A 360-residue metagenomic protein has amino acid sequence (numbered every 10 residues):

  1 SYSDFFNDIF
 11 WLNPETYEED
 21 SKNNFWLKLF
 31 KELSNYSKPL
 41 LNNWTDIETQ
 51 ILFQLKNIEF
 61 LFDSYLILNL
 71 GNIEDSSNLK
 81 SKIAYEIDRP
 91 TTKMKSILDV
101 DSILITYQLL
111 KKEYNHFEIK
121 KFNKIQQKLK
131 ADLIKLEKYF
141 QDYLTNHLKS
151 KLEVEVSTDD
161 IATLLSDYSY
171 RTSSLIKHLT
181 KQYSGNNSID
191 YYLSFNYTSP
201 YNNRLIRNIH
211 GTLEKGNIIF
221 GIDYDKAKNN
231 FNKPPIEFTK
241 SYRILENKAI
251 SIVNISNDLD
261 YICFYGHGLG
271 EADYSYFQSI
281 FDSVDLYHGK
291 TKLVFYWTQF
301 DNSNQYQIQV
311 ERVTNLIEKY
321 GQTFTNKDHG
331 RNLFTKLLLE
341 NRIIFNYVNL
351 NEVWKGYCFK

Functional and structural regions predicted by a protein language model:
S1-N247: Extended, H/D-rich, highly charged conserved domains that either
S251-K360: SIR2/sirtuin-family catalytic core signature
